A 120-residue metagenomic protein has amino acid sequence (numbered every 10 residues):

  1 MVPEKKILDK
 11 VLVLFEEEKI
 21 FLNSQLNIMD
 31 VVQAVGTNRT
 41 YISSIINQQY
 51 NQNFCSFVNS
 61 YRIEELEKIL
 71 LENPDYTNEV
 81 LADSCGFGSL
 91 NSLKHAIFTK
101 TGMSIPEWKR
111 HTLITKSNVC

Functional and structural regions predicted by a protein language model:
M1-V80, A96-T99, P106-C120: Membrane-proximal linker segments that couple transmembrane helices to downstream signaling/catalytic modules
G36, G86-G88: Central "turn" residue of the DNA-binding helix-turn-helix
E79, G88-L90: Short, polar N-cap/turn motifs at the start of nucleic acid-interacting alpha helices
N91, M103-P106: Solvent-exposed soluble domains appended to multi-pass membrane proteins
